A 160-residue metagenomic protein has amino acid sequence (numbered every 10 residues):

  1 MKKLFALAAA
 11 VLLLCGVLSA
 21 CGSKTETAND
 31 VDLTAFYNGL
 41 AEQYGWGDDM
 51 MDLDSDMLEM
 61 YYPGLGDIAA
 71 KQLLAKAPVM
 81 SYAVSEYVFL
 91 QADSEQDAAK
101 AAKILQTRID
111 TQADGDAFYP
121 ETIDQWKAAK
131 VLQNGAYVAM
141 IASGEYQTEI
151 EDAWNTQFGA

Functional and structural regions predicted by a protein language model:
M1-L4, A8: Positively charged n-region of N-terminal signal peptides that target proteins for export
A6, G22-Y62: N-terminal, intrinsically disordered, polar/charged segments of Gram-positive cell-envelope systems that serve as
G16-A20: C-terminal motif of bacterial Sec signal peptides marking the signal peptidase cleavage site
T34-Y37, Y87, A98-Q106, Q147 (+2 more regions): Extracytoplasmic/secreted envelope proteins and their assembly/folding machinery, especially bacterial periplasmic
M50-V84, Q96, W126: Short, compositionally biased low-complexity segments enriched in polar/charged residues
V79, E121-A160: A short, solvent-exposed beta-edge/loop patch
E86-E95, Y137-S143: Second-shell loop/turn segments in exported
E95-N134: Short Gly/Thr-rich strand-loop-strand
